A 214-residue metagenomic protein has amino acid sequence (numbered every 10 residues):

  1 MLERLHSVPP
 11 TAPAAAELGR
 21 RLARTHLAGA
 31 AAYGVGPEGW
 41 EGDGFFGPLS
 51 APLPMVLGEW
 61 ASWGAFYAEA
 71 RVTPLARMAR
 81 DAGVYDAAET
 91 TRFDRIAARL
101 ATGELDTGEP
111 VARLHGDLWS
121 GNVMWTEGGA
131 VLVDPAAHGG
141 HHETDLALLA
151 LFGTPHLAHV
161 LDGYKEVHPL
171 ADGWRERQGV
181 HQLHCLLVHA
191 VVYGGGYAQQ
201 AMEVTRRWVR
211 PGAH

Functional and structural regions predicted by a protein language model:
M1-A65: ATP-binding pocket architecture of kinase catalytic cores
A15-L18, E89-F93, A201: Hydrophobic packing residues in well-ordered alpha-helices of helical domains and bundles
H26-A30, K165-H168, V191: Protein kinase-like catalytic domain
D43-A101: Active-site catalytic-loop/activation-segment of kinase and kinase-like phosphoryl-transfer enzymes
W63-A65, R77, T107-R113, S120-E176 (+2 more regions): Active-site Asp-x-Gly
G179-L187: Hydrophobic alpha-helical segments that form the core of small-molecule binding pockets and/or dimer interfaces
H189-H214: ATP/Mg2+ or Mg2+-diphosphate-binding catalytic cores that bind nucleotide phosphates or diphosphates via glycine-rich
